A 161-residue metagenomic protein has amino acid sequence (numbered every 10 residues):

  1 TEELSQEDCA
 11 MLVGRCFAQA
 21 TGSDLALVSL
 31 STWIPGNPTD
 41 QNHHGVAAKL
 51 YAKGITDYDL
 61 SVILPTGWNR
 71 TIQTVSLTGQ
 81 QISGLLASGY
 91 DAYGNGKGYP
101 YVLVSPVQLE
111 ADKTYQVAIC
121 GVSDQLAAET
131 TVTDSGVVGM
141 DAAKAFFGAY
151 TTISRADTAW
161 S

Functional and structural regions predicted by a protein language model:
T1-S161: Catalytic centers of hydrolytic enzymes
